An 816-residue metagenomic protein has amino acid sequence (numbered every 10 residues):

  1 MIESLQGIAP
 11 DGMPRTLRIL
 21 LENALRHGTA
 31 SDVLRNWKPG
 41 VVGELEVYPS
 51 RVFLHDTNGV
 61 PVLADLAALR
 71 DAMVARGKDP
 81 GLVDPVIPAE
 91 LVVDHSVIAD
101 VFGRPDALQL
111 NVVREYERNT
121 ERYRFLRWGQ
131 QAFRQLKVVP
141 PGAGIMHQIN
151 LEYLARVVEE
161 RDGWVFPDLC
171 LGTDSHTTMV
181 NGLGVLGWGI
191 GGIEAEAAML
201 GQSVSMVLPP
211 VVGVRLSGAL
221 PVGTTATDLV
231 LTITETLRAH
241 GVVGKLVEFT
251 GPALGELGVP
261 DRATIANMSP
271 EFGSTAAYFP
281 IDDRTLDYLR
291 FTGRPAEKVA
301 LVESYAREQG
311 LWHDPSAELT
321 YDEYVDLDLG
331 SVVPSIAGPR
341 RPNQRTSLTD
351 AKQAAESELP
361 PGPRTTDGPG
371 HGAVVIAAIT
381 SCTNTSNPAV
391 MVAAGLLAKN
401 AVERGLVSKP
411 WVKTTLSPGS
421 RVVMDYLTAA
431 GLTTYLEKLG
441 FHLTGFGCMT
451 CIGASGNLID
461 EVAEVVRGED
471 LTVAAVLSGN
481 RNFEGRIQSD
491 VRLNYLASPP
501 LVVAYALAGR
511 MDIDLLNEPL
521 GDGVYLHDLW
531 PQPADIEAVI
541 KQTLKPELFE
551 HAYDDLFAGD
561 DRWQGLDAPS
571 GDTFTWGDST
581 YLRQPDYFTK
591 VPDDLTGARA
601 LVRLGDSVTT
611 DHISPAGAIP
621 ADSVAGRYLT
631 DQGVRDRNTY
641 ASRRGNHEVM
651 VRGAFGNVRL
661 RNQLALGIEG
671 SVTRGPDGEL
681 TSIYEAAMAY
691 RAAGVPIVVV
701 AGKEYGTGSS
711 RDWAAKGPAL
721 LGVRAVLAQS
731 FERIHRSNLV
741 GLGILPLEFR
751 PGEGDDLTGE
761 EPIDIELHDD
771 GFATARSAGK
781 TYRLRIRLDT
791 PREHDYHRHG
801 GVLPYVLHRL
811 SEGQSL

Functional and structural regions predicted by a protein language model:
M1-R51, V62, E90, T575-W576 (+1 more regions): Acidic/polar, glycine-rich intrinsically disordered N-terminal extensions of enzymes
T16, R161-A306, L311-W312, V390-V392 (+3 more regions): Mobile "lid/hinge" segments at catalytic clefts and subdomain interfaces of large enzymes
T29-A219, D228-L231, P334-A337, A351-K352 (+11 more regions): Long, structured ligand/cofactor-binding scaffold of large enzymes
Y48, L66-E121, E248, L254-P360 (+5 more regions): Terminal amphipathic helices with adjacent charged low-complexity linkers/tails
T250-L257, N480, A687-M688, A692-F731: Extracellular/luminal Protease-associated
L520-P533, T543, H735-Y796, Q814: Acidic, glycine-rich flexible loop/linker segments
P569-N638: Segments forming glycine/polar-rich beta-alpha architectures that bind adenosine-containing cofactors
